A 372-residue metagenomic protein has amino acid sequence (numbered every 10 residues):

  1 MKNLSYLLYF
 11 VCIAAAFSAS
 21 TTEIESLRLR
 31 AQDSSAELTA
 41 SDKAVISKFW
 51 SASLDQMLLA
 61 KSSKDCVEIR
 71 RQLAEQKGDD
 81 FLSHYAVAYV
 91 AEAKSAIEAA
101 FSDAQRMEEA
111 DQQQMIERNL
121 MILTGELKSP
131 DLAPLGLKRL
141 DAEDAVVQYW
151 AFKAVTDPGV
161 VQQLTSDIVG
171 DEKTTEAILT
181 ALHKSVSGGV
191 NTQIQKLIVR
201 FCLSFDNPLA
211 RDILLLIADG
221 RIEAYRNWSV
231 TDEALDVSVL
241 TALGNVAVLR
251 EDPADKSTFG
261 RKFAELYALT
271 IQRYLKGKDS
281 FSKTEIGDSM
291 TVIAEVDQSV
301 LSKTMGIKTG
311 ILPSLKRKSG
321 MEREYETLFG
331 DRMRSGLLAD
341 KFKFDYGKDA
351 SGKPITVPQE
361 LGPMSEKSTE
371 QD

Functional and structural regions predicted by a protein language model:
M1-T21: Gram-negative bacterial Sec-dependent N-terminal signal peptides
K2, A93, I97-P158: Well-ordered, non-transmembrane segments within structured domains
I13-A16, L27, R70-Q72: Compositionally biased, intrinsically disordered low-complexity segments
F17-L29, T369-D372: Cleaved targeting-peptide boundary
Q32-A40, D55-V87, Q114-S129, Q148-I168 (+4 more regions): Structural detector for internal amphipathic alpha-helices that build alpha-solenoid repeat scaffolds
E37-M57, F81-M107, S129-L140, V161-S185 (+2 more regions): Amphipathic alpha-helical scaffolding segments comprising HEAT/armadillo-like alpha-solenoid repeats
S62, E109-Q113, E143-V146, S187-N191 (+2 more regions): Short inter-helical turns and helix N-cap capping residues of alpha-solenoid HEAT/ARM repeat scaffolds
S62-C66, P208-E370: Long internal repeat-built scaffold domains in very large eukaryotic proteins
